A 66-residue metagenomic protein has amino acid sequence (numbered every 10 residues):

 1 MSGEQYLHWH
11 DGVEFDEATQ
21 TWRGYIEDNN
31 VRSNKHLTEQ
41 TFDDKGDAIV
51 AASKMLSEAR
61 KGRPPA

Functional and structural regions predicted by a protein language model:
M1-R23: Short N-terminal "domain-start" leader segments that mark the transition from disordered tails or signal peptides into
S2-Y6, N29, K61: Contiguous segments within soluble domain cores/interaction surfaces
T19-T21, Y25-H36: Acidic, low-complexity, intrinsically disordered interaction modules
V31-D47: A short, exposed loop/beta-hairpin motif centered on an aromatic-Gly-Thr core
S53-A66: Short arginine-rich
